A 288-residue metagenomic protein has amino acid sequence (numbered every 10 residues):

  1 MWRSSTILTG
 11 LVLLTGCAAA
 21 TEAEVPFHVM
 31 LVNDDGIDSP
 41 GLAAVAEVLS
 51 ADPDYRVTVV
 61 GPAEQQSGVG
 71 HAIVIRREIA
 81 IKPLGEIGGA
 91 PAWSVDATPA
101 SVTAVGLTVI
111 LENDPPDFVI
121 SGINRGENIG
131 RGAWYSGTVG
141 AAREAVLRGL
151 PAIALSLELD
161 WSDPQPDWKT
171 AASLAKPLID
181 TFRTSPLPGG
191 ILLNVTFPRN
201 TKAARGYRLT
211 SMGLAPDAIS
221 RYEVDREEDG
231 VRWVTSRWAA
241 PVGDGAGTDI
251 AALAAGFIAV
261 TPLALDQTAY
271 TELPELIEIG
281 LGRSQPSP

Functional and structural regions predicted by a protein language model:
M1-I7: Bacterial N-terminal signal peptides that target proteins for export
T15-G16: C-terminal motif of bacterial Sec signal peptides marking the signal peptidase cleavage site
E24-V25, V29, A46-L107: A cross-family phosphate/adenosyl-ligand binding-site feature
D117-F118: Conserved acidic residues
I129-S136: Glycine/threonine-rich flexible loop motifs
A141-V146: Hydrophobic/aromatic ligand-binding patch that stacks against planar heteroaromatic rings of cofactors or nucleotides
W168-P288: Electrostatically charged, flexible surface regions
